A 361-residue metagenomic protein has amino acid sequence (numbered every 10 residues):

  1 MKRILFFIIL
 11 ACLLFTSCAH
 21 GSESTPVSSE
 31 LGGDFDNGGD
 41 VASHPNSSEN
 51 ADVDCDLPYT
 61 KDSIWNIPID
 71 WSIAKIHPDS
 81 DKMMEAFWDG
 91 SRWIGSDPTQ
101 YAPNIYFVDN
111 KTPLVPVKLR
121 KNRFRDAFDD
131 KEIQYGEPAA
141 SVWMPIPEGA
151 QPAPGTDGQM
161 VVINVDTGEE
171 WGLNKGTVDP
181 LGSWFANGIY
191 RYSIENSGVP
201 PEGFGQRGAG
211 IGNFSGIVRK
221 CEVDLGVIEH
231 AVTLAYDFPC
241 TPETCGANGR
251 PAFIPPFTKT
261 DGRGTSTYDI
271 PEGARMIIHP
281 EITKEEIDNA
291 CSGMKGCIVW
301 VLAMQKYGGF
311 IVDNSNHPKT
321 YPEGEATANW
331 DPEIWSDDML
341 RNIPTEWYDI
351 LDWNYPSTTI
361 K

Functional and structural regions predicted by a protein language model:
M1-K2, A51: Hydrophobic alpha-helical segments, principally membrane-spanning helices and signal/leader peptides
K2-I8: Sec-dependent signal peptide recognition, specifically the positively charged N-region followed immediately by
F15-S17: C-terminal motif of bacterial Sec signal peptides marking the signal peptidase cleavage site
A19-G21: Bacterial signal peptide processing site
T25-S28: Membrane-proximal, proline-rich intrinsically disordered regions
G32-K361: Short, surface-exposed polybasic-aromatic patches that bind anionic ligands, especially phosphate groups
